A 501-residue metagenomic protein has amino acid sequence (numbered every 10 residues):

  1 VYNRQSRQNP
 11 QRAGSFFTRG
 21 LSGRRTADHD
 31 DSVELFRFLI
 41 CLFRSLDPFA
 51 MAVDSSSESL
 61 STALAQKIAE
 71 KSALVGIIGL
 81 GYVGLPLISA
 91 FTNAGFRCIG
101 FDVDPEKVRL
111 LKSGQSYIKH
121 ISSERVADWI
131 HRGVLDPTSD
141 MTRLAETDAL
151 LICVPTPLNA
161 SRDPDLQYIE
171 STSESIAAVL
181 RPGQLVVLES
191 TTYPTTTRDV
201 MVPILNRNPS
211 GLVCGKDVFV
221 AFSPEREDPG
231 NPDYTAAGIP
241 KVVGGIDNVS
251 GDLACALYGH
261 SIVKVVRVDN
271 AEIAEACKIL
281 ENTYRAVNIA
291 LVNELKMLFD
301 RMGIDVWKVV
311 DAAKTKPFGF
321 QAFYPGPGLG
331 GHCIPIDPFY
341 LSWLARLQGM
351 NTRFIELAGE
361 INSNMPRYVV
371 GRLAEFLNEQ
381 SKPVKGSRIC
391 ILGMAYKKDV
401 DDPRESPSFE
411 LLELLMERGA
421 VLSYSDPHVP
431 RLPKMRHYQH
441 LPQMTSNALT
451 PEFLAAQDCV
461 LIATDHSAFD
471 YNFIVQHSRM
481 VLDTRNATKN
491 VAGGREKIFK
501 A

Functional and structural regions predicted by a protein language model:
R4-G14, R19, A27-F49: Short, low-complexity, charge-dense intrinsically disordered segments
A50-A501: Structural/interface elements that position substrates and couple domains in central-metabolism enzymes
